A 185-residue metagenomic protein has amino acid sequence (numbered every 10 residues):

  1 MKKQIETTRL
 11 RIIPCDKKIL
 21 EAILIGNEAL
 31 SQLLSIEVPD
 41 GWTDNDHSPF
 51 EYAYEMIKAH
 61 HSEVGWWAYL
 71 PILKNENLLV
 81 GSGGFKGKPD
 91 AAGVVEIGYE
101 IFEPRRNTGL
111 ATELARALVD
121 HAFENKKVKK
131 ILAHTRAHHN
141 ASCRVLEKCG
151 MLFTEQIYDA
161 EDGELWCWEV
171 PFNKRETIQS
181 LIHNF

Functional and structural regions predicted by a protein language model:
M1-E96, I101-P104, A117-H121, N125 (+1 more regions): GNAT-family acyltransferases
E100, E113, A141: Short alpha-helical segment within the catalytic ATP-binding CA
N107-T112: Glycine-rich acyl-CoA binding loop
N125-H134: Conserved GNAT acetyl-CoA-binding A-motif
A133-C143: Conserved beta-strand-loop-alpha-helix junction that forms the acyl-donor binding cleft
L146: Conserved active-site tyrosine of GNAT-family acetyltransferases
C149: Surface-exposed, gly/pro-biased binding rims or lids
